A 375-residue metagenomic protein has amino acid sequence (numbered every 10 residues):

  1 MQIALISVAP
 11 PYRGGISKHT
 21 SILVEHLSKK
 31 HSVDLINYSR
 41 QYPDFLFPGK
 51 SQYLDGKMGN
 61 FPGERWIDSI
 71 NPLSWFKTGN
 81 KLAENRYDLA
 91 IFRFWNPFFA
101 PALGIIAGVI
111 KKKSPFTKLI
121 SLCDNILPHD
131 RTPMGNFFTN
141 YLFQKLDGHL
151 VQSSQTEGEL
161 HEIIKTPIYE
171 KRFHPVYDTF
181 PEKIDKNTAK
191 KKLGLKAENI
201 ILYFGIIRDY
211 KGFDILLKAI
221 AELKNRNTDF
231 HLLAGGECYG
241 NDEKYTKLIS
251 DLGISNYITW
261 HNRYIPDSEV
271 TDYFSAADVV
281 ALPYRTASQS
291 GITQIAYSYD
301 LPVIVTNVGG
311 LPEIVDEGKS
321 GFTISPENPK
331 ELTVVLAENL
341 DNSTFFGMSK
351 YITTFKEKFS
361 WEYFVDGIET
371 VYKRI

Functional and structural regions predicted by a protein language model:
S7-S17, I22-R86, T156, H161 (+2 more regions): N-terminal strand-loop element at the rim of the active site of nucleotide-sugar-dependent glycosyltransferases
Y38-Y42, H231-T246, R263: Glycosyltransferase donor-sugar binding loop
Q144-K183: Donor nucleotide-sugar binding/catalytic pocket of nucleotide-sugar-dependent glycosyltransferases
L195-K211, L217-I220, L233: Conserved donor-binding/catalytic core segment of Leloir-type glycosyltransferases
E243-T271: Nucleotide-activated donor-binding/catalytic signature segment of Leloir-type glycosyltransferases, i.e., the conserved
D272-S288, S298-L301: Acidic donor-binding loop of glycosyltransferase active sites
E317-G318, F322-P329, L336-T344: Conserved acidic donor-binding segment of nucleotide-sugar-dependent glycosyltransferases
T344-K358, T370: A short, well-ordered alpha-helix in the C-terminal region of glycosyltransferases
